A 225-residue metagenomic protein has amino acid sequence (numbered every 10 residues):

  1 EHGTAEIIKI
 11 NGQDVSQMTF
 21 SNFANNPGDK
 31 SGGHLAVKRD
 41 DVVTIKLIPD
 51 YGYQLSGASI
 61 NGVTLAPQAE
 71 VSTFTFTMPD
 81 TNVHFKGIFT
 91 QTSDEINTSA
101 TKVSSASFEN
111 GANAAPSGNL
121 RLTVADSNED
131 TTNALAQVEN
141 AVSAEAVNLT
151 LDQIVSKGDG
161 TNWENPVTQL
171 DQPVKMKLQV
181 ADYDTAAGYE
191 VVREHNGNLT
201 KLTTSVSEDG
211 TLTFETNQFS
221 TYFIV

Functional and structural regions predicted by a protein language model:
E1, Q68-D94, T216-V225: Conserved "repeat-terminator" motif of extracellular CCP/Sushi domains
G3-I10, T90-G188, H195, V225: Feature for mature exported/ectodomain regions
G3-Q54, M78-T81, T168-D182, Q218-F219: Extracellular modular ligand-binding repeats in secreted and cell-surface proteins
V15-Q17, T64-P67, N162-N165, G197-T204: Surface-exposed loop/edge segments in extracytoplasmic proteins
D29-G32, V71-T73, D159-E164: Short structured motifs
D41-S72, Y183-G197: Surface-exposed interfaces of beta-sheet-rich extracellular modules
Q68-T73, D171, V206-T211: Short, solvent-exposed loop/turn segments in extracellular or other extracytoplasmic domains
F74-T77, L149, T161-N165, G210-N217: Generic recognition of long tandem-repeat/solenoid scaffolds
